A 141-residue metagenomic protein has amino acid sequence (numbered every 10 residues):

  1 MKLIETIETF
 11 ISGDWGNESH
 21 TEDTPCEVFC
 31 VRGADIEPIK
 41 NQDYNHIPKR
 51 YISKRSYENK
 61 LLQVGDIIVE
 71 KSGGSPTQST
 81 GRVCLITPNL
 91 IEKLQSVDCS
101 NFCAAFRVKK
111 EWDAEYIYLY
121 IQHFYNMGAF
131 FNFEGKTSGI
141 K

Functional and structural regions predicted by a protein language model:
M1-W15: Non-catalytic DNA-recognition/assembly elements of restriction-modification systems
N17-R55, Q63, E92: DNA target-recognition patches
R32, Y57-Q122: A short beta-sheet element
I36-P38, G74, M127: Active-site/binding-pocket entry motifs
I47-R50, V83-I86, F130, I140: Short clusters of hydrophobic/aromatic residues that line enzyme substrate/ligand-binding pockets
S56-Y57, T137: A structural connector/turn signal
Q95-A104, F124-K141: A short glycine-rich beta-alpha junction/loop motif
